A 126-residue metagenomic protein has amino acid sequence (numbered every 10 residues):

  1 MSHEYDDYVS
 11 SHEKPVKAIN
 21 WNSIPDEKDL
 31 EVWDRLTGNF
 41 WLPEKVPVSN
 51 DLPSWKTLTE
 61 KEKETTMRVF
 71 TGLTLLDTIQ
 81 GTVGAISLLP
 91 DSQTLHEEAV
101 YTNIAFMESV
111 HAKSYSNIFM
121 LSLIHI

Functional and structural regions predicted by a protein language model:
M1-S49, K56-L58, E62, Q93-A99: Extreme N-terminal leader/anchor segments
T59-P90, V110-K113: Alpha-helical bundle segments that constitute or directly flank the non-heme di-iron/ferroxidase center
H96-I118: Amphipathic alpha-helical hairpins
I124-I126: Conserved small/polar residues in nucleotide/adenosyl-binding loops
